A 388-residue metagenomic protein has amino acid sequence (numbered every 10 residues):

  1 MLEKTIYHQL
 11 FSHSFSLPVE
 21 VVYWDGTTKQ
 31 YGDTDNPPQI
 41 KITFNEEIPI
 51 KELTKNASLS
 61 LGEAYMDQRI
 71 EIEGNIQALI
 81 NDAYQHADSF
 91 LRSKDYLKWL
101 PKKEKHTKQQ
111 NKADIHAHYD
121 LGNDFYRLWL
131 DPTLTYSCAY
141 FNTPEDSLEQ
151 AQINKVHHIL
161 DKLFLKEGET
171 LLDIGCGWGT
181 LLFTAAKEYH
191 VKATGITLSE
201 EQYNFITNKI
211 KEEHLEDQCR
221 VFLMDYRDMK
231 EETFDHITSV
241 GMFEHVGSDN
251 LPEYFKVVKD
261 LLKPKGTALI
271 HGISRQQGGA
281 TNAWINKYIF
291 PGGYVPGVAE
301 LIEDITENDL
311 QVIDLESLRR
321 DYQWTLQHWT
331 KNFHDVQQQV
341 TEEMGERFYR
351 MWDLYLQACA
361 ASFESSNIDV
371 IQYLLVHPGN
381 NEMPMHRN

Functional and structural regions predicted by a protein language model:
M1-Q152, H158: Feature captures hydrophobic
E167-G175: Conserved class I S-adenosyl-L-methionine
W178-H190: Conserved SAM-binding loop of SAM-dependent methyltransferases across substrates and taxa, primarily the Class I
K192-T197: Conserved SAM-binding motif I beta-strand of class I
E213-Y226: Conserved SAM-binding strand-loop segment of SAM-dependent methyltransferases
R227-I237: A short acidic, Gly/Pro-enriched loop at the edge of an enzyme's catalytic core that lines a small-molecule cofactor
P252-T267: A short glycine-rich, Lys/Arg-flanked "PGG" loop and its adjoining helix->strand segment in the class I
I273-N388: Substrate-binding/catalytic lobe of Class I Rossmann-like enzymes that use SAM or dcSAM, i.e., the mid-to-C-terminal
